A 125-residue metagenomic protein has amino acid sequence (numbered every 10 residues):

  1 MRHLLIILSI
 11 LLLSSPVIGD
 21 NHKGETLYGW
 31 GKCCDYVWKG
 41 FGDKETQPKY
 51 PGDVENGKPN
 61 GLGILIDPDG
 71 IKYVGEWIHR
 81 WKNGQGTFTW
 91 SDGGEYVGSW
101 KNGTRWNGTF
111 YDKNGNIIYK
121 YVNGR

Functional and structural regions predicted by a protein language model:
L4-S14: Sec-dependent N-terminal signal peptides
S15-R125: Glycine/tyrosine- and acidic-biased, solvent-exposed loop/turn segments at the edges of beta-strands
